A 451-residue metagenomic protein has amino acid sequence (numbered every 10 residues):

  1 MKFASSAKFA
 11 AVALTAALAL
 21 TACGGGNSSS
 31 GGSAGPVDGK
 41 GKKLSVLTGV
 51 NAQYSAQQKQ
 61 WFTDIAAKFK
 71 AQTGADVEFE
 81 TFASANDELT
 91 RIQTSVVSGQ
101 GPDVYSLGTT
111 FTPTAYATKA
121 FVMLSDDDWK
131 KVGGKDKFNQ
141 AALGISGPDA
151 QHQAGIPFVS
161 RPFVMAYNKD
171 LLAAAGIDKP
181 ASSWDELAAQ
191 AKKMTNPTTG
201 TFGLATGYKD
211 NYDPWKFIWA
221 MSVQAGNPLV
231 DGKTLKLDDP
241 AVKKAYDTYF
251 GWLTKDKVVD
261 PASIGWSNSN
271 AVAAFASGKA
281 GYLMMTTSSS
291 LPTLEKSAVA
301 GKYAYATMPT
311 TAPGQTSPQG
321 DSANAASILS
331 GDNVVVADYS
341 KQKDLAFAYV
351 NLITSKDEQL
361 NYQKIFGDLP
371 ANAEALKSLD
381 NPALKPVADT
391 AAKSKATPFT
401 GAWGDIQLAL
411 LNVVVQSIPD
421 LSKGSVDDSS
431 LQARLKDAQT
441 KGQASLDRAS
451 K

Functional and structural regions predicted by a protein language model:
K2-A4, K8-L20, G24-P113, K441-K451: Conserved N-terminal structural module of periplasmic/extracytoplasmic solute-binding proteins
A67, K255-D256, K296-I365: Extracytoplasmic/periplasmic substrate-recognition and gating elements
K68-F138, A173-S182, G281-Y282, K296-S297: Extracytoplasmic "Venus flytrap"/periplasmic binding protein-like
T109-P162, S222-Q224, A304: Hinge/lid segment of periplasmic solute-binding proteins
F138-A141, T310, P318-Q319, Q363-N412: Long, aromatic- and glycine/proline-rich binding clefts that accommodate carbohydrate-like moieties
A150-F158, F163, A188-D238, A280: Extracytoplasmic/periplasmic solute-binding protein
A173, A391-K451: Conserved C-terminal helix/tail region of periplasmic/extracytoplasmic solute-binding proteins
A191-K192, T234-S263: Glycine-centered hinge/linker elements that transmit conformational signals in sensory and ligand-binding systems
